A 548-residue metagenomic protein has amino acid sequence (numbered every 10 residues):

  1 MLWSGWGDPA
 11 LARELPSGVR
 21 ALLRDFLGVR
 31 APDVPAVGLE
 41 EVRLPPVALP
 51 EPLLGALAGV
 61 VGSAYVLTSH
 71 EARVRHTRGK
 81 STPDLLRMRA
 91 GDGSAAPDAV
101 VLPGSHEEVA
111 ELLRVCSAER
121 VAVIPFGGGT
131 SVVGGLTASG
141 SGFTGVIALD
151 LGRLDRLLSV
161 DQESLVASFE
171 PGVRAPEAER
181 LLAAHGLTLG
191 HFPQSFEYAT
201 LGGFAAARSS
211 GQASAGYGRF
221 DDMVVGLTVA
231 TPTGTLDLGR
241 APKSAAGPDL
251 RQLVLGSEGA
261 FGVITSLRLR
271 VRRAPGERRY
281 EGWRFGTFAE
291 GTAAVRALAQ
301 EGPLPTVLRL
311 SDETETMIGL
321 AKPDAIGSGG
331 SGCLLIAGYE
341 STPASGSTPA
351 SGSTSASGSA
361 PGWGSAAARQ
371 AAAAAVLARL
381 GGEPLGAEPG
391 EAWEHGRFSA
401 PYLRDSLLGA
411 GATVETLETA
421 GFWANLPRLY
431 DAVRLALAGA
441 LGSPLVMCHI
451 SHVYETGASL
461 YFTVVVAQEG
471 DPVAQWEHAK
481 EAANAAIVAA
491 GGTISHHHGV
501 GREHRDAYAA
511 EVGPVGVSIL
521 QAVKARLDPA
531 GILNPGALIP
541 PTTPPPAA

Functional and structural regions predicted by a protein language model:
L2-G55, L112: Flexible inter-domain linker/hinge segments
A12-L15, V19-D33, S63-M88, R284-T287 (+4 more regions): C-terminal substrate-recognition/cap domain of FAD-linked oxidoreductases
L49-G55, L67-G152: Glycine-rich N-terminal segment of FAD-binding domains in flavoprotein oxidoreductases, spanning the beta-loop-helix
S63, V488-G499, A525, P529-L533: Alpha-helix capping/hinge segments and adjacent helical runs
P83-L85, G135-D155, A183-L187, G211-D221 (+3 more regions): A glycine- and small-aliphatic-rich helix-loop capping segment at beta-alpha/alpha-beta transitions that lines
S131-L136, F204-A205, L250-T265, V453-E455 (+2 more regions): Conserved phosphate/anionic-ligand binding catalytic regions in large, soluble enzymes, centered on
D155-R309, S345, S355, S359 (+2 more regions): FAD-binding subdomain of flavoenzyme oxidoreductases
H504-A548: Activity-critical C-terminal alpha-helical subdomain
